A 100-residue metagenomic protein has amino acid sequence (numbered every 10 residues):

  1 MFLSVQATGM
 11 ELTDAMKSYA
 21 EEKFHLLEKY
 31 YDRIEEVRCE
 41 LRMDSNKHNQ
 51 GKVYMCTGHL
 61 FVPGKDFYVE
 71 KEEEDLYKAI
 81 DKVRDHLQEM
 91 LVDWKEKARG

Functional and structural regions predicted by a protein language model:
M1-G100: N-terminal, polar/charged subdomain of small-to-medium soluble alpha/beta proteins
